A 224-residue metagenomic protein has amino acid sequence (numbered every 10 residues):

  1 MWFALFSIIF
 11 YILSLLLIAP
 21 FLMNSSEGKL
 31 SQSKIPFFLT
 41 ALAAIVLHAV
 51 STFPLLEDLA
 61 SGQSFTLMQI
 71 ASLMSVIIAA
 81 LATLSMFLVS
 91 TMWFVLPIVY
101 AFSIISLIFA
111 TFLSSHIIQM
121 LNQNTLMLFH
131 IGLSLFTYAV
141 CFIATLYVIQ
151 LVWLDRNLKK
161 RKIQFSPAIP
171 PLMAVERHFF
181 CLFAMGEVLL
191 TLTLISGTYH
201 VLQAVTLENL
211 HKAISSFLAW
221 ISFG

Functional and structural regions predicted by a protein language model:
M1-S14, L133-C141: Hydrophobic transmembrane alpha-helical segments in integral membrane proteins
L16-L39: Membrane-interface helix-loop junction between the first two transmembrane segments
Q32-A41, Q69, T91-I104: Cytoplasmic-side transmembrane-helix entry/capping segments in multi-pass membrane proteins
L47-M86, T91-F94, V201-S215: Membrane-interface helix-loop-helix modules in multi-pass inner-membrane proteins
A79-I131: Hydrophobic alpha-helical segments and helix pairs
Q123-A168: Hydrophobic, aromatic-enriched interface-forming segments
N157-Y199: A mid-sequence, solvent-exposed acidic-amphipathic segment
L194-V201, W220-G224: Transmembrane alpha-helical segments of integral membrane proteins
